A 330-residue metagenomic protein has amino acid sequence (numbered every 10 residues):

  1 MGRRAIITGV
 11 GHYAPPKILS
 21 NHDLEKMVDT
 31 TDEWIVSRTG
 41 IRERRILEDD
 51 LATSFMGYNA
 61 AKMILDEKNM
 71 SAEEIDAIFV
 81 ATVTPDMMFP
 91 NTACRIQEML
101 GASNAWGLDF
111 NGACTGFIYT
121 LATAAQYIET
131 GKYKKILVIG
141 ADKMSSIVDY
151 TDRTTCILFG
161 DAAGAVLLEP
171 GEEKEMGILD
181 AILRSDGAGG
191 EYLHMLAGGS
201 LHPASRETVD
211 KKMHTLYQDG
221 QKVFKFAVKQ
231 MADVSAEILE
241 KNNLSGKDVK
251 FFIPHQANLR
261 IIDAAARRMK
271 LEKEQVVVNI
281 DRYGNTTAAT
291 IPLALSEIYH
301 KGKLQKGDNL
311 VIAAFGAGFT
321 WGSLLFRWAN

Functional and structural regions predicted by a protein language model:
M1-D49, D152-K225, K229, D233 (+1 more regions): Condensing-enzyme catalytic core mediating Claisen C-C bond formation in acyl metabolism
I7-G9, D49-L108, I118, K241-I262: Conserved beta-ketoacyl condensing-enzyme motif
I7-G9, I35, I64, I78 (+8 more regions): Buried hydrophobic positions in well-ordered alpha/beta secondary-structure cores of metabolic enzymes
H12-Y13, A81-M87, G112-T115, G140-S145 (+3 more regions): Acidic, glycine-rich active-site loops and adjacent beta-strand->loop/helix elements that engage anionic groups
E33, S71-A77, N104-W106, K134-I136 (+3 more regions): Short acidic capping loops at alpha-helix termini that bridge into adjacent secondary structure
V36-R38, R42-F55, V83-I136, R267-L295: Conserved catalytic cysteine-centered active-site region of acyl-thioester-dependent Claisen-condensing enzymes
E129-A163: Flexible, glycine-rich active-site loops centered on histidine and acidic residues that chelate a metal or position
L293-A313, F319-N330: Catalytic phosphate/nucleotide-handling subdomain of diverse soluble enzymes
